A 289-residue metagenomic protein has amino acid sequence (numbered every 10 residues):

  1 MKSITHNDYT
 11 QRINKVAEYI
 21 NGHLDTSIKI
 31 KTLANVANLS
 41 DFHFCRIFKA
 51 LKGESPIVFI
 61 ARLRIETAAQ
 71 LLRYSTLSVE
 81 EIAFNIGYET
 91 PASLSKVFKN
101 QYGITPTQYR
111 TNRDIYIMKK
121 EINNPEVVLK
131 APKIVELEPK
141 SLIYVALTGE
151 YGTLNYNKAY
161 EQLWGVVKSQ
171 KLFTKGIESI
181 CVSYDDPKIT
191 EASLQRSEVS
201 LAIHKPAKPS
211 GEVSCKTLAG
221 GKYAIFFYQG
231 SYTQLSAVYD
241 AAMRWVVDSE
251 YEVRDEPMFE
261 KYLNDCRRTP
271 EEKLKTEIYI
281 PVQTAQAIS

Functional and structural regions predicted by a protein language model:
M1-H6, K31, N35-L39, K49-K52: N-terminal intrinsically disordered/low-complexity leader segments
M1-K15, E54-S55, R62: Short, Lys/Arg-enriched, Trp-marked, Pro/Gly-tolerant hinge/linker segments that flank
E18, F42, R46-K49, E54 (+4 more regions): A solvent-exposed interaction/effector surface
G22-T26, Y74: Short helix-capping/hinge SLiMs at alpha-helix to coil transitions
S27-K29, S78: Residues at or immediately flanking beta-strands
